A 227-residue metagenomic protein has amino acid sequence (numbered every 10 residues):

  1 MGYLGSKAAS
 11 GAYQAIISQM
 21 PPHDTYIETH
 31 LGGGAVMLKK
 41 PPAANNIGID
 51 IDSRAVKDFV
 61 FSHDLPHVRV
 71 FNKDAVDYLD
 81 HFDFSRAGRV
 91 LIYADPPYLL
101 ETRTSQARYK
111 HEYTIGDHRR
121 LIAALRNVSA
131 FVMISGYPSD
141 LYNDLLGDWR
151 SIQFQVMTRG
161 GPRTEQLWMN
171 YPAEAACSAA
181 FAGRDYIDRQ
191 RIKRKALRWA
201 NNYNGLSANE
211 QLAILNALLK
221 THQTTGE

Functional and structural regions predicted by a protein language model:
M1-E227: Class I S-adenosyl-L-methionine-dependent methyltransferase catalytic core
